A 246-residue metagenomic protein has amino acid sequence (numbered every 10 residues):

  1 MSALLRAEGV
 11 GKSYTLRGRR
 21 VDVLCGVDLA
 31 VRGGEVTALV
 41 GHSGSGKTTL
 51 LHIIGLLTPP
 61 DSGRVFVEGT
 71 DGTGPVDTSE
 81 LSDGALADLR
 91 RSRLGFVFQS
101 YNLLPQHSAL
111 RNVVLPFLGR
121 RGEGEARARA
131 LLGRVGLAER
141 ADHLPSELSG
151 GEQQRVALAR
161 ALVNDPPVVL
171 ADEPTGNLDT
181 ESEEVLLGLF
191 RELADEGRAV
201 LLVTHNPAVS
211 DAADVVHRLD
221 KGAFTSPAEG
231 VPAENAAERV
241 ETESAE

Functional and structural regions predicted by a protein language model:
L16-V21, T73-G95, D195: ABC ATPase NBD coupling module
V40-H42: The feature captures the beta-strand-to-loop junction immediately N-terminal to the Walker
G55: Helix-to-loop junction immediately C-terminal to a conserved catalytic motif
H107-L115: Short coil-to-helix segment of the ABC ATPase nucleotide-binding domain corresponding to the Q-loop/switch region
H143, N164, E196: Conserved signature/switch motifs of ABC ATPase nucleotide-binding domains
L144-L148, E152-Q154: Conserved ABC ATPase signature
V169-D172: Catalytic Walker B motif of ABC-type/P-loop ATPase nucleotide-binding domains
